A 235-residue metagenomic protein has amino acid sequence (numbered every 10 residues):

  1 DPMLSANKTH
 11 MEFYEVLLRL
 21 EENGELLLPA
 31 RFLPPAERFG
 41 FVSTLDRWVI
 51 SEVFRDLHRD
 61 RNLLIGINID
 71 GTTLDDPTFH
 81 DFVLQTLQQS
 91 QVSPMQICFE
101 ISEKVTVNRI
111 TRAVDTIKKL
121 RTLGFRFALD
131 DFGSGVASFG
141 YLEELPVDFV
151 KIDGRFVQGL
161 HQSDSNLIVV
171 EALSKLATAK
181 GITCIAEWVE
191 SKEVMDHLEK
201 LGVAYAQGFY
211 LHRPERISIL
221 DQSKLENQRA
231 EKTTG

Functional and structural regions predicted by a protein language model:
D1-Q91, V105, K118-K119, S134 (+2 more regions): Bacterial c-di-GMP phosphodiesterase EAL domain
A6, H10, R19-E25, D70-P77 (+2 more regions): EAL-family c-di-GMP phosphodiesterase catalytic domain
D115: Mobile late-domain/C-terminal helix-loop "cap" segments that border catalytic sites or the cytosolic face
